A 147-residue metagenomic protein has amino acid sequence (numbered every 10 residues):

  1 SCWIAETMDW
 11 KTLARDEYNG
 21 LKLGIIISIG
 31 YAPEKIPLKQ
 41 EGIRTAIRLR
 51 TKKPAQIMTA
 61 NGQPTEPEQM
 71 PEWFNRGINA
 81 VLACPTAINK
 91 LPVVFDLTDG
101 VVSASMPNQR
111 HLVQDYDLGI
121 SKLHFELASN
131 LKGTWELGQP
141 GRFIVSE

Functional and structural regions predicted by a protein language model:
S1-E147: Acidic, surface-exposed loops and disordered segments
